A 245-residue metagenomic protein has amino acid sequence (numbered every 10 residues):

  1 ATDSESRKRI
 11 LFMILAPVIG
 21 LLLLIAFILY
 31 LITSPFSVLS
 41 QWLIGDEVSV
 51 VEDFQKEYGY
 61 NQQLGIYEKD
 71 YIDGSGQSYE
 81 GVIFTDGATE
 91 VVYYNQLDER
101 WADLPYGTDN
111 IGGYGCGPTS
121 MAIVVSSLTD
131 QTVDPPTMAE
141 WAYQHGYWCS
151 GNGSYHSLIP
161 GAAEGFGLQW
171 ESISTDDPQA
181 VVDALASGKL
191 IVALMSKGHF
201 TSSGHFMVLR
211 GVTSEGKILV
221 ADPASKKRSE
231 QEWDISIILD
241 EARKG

Functional and structural regions predicted by a protein language model:
A1-L43: Gram-positive cell-envelope targeting signals
A26-I28, T33-P35, E68, A162 (+1 more regions): Generic low-complexity, intrinsically disordered sequence content enriched in small uncharged/hydrophobic residues
S37-W148: Active-site-adjacent structural segments surrounding the nucleophilic cysteine of cysteine proteases and isopeptidases
V125-G245: Conserved active-site-adjacent core of cysteine acyl-enzyme catalytic domains
